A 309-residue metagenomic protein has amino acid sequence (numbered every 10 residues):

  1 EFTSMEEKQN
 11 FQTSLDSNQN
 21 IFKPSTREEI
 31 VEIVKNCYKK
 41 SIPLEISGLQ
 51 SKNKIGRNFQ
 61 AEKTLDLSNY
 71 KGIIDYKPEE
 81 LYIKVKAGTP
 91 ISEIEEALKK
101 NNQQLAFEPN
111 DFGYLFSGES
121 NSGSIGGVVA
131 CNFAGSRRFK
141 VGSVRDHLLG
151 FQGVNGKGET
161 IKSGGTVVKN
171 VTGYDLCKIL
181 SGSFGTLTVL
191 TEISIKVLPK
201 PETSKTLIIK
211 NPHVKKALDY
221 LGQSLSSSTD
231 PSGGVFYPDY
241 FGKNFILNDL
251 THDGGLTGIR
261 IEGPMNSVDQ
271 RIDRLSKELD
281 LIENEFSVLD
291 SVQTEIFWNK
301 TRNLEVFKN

Functional and structural regions predicted by a protein language model:
E1-Q12, L44, G72-I74, P231 (+1 more regions): Short secondary-structure junctions
S4-E7, F22-P24, L44-G48, L65 (+8 more regions): General beta-strand structural signal in soluble alpha/beta enzymes
T13-F112: Glycine-rich N-terminal segment of FAD-binding domains in flavoprotein oxidoreductases, spanning the beta-loop-helix
R27-I42, P109-S120, E159-L180: Short, hydrophobic/aliphatic alpha-helical segments
N53-G72, V85-K86, R137-K157, V189-E192 (+1 more regions): Structural signature of FAD isoalloxazine-binding scaffolds in flavoprotein oxidoreductases
R57-E62, S124, T251-G255: A short, glycine/Asx- and small/polar-enriched loop/turn that sits immediately N-terminal to a beta-strand
L81-K162: A generic, well-ordered mixed alpha/beta core segment in the N-terminal half of proteins
A130, L149-K308: C-terminal substrate-binding/cap subdomain adjacent to the FAD-binding core in PCMH-type and related FAD-linked
